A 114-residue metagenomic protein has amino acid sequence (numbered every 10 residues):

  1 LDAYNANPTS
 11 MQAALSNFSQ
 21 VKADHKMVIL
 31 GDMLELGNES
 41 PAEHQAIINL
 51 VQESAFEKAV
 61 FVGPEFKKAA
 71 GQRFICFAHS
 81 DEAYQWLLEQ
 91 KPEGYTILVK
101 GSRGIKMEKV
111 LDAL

Functional and structural regions predicted by a protein language model:
L1-L114: ATP-dependent carboxylate-amine ligase
